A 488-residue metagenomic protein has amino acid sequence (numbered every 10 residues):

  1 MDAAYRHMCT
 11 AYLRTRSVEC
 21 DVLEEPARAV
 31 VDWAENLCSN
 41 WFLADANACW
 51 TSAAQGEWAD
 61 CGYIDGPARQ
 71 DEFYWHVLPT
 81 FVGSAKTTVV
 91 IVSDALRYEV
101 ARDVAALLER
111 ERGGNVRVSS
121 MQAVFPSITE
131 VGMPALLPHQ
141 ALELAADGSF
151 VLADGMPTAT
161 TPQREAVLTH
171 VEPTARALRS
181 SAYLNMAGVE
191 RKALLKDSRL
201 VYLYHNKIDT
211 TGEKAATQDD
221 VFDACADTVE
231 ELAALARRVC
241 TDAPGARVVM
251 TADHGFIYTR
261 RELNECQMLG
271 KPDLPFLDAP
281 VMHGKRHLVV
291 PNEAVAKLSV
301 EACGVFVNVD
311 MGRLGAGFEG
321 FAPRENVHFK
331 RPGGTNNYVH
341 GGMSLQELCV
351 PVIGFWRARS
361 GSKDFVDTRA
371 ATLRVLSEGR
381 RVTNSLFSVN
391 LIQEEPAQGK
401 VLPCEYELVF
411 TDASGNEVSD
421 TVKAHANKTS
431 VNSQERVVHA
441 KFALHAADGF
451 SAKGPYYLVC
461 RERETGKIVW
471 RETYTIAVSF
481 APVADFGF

Functional and structural regions predicted by a protein language model:
M1-F488: Feature captures the catalytic ectodomains and active-site-proximal regions of enzymes that hydrolyze or transfer
